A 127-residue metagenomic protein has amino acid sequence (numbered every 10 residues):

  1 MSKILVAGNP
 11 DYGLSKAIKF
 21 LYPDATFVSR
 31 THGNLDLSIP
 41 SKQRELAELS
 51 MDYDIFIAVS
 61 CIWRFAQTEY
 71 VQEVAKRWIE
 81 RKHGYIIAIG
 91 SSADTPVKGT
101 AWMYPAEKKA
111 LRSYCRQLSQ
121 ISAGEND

Functional and structural regions predicted by a protein language model:
M1-V28: Canonical Rossmann dinucleotide-binding motif of NAD(H)/NADP(H)-dependent dehydrogenases/reductases, specifically
A7-G8, Y53-W63, Y70-V71, Y85-S91: Rossmann-fold scaffold of SDR-type NAD(P)-dependent oxidoreductases
S15-A17, Q67-T68, K98-G99: Short glycine-/acidic-enriched loop or helix-start segments at secondary-structure transitions that form or flank
Y22, E45-A58: A glycine-rich helix->loop->beta "capping" turn within Rossmann-like NAD(P)(H)-dependent oxidoreductase domains
A25-E48, I62-E69: Adenosine-cofactor binding site in Rossmann-like domains, unifying the SAM/SAH pocket of S-adenosylmethionine-dependent
T26-V28, I57, I87, D127: Hydrophobic/aromatic beta-strand patches that form the interior of the parallel beta-sheet core in alpha/beta enzyme
C61-I62, I79, G84-G124: Catalytic loop of short-chain dehydrogenase/reductase
A66, E73-K82: A short helix-coil junction within the Rossmann-fold of NAD(P)-dependent oxidoreductases
